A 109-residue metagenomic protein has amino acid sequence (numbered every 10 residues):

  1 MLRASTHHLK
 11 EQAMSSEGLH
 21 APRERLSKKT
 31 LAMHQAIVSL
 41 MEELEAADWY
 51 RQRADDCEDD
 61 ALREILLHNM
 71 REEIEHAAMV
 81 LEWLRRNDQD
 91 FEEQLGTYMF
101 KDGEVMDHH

Functional and structural regions predicted by a protein language model:
L2-H109: Iron-associated oxidoreductase/ferritin-like identity signal
